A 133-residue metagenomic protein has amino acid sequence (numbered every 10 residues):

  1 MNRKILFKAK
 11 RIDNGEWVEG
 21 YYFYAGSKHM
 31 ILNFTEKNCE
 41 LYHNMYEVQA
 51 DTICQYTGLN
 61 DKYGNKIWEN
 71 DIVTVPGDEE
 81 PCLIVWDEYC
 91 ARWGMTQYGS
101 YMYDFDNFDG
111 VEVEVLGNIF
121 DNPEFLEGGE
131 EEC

Functional and structural regions predicted by a protein language model:
M1-C133: Secondary-structure transition motif
